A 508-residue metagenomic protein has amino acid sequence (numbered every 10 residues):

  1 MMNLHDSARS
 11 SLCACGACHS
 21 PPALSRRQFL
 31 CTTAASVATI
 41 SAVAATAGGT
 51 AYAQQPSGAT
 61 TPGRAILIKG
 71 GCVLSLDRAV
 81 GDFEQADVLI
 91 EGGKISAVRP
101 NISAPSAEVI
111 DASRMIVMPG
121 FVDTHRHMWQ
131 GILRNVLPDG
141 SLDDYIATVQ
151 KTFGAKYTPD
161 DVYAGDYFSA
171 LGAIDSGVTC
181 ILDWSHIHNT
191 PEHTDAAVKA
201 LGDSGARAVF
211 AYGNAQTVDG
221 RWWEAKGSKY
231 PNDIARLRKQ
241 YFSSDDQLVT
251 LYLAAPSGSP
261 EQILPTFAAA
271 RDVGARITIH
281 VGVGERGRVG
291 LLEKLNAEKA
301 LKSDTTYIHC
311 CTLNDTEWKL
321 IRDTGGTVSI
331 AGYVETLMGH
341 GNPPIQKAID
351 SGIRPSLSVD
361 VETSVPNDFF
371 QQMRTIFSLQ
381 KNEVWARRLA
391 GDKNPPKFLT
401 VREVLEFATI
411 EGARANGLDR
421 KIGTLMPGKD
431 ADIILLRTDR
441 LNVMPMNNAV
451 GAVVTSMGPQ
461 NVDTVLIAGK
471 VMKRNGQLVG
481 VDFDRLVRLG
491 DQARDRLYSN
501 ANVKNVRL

Functional and structural regions predicted by a protein language model:
M1-S25: N-terminal secretory signal peptides
T33, V43, T50, Q55-L67 (+1 more regions): Histidine-rich, glycine-flanked metal-binding segment
Q54, E192-W318: Metal-coordinating catalytic core of metallo-dependent amide/deamination hydrolases
P62-K69, S103-D143, Y167, I174-D175: Replace "His-x-His-based motif
I132-V162, T217-P231, E285-D304, T324-T327 (+1 more regions): Active-site gating loops and adjacent loop-to-helix segments of metal-dependent hydrolytic enzymes
R134-A206, Y230-D246, D491-R496, N502: Alpha-helical scaffold segments that flank or form the walls of functional sites
K299-A300, I345-R440, T455-M457: His/Asp/Glu-enriched, well-ordered alpha-helical/loop segment that forms or immediately abuts the divalent-metal
D430-V487: C-terminal cap of metal-dependent C-N hydrolases
